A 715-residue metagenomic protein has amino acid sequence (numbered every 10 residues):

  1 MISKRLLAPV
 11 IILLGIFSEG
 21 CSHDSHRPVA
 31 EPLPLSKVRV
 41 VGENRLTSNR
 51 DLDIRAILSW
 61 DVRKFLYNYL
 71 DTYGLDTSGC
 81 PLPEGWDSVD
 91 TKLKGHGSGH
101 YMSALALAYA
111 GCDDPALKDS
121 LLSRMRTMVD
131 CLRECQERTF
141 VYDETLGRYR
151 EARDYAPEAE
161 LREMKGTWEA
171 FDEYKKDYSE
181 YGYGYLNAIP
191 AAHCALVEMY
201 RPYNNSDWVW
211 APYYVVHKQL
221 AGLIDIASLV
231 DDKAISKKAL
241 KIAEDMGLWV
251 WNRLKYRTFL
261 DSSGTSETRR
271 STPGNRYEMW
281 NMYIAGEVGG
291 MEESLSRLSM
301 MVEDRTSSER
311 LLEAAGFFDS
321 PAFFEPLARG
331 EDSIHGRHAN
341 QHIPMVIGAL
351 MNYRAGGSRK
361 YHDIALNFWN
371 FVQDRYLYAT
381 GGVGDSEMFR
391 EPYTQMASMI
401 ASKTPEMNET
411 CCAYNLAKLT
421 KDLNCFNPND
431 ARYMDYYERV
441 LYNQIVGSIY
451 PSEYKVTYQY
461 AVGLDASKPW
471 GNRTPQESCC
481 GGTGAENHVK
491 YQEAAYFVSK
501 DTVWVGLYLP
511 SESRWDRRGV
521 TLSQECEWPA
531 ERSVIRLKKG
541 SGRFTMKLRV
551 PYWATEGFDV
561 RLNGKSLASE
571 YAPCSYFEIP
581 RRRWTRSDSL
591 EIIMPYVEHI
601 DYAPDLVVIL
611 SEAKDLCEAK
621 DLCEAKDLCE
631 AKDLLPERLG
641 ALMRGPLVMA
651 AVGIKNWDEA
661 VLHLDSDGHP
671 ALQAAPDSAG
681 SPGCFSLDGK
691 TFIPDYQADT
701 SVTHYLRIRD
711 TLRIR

Functional and structural regions predicted by a protein language model:
I2-I11, F17-G20, G564, R586 (+2 more regions): Intrinsic disorder/low-complexity segments
S22-P115, R153-D177, A191-D231, N275-E278 (+4 more regions): Aromatic (Trp/Tyr) and acidic
A116-R201, Y376-E387: Helix-terminus loop motifs that line ligand-binding clefts
K241-A355: Hydrophobic, small-residue-rich alpha-helical packing segments that form membrane-like cores
A365, M434-N443, S448, S452-R536 (+4 more regions): C-terminal beta-rich recognition modules with glycine/proline-rich loops and embedded aromatic residues
F544-K547, I579-P595: C-terminal beta-strand-rich structural cap/linker in extracellular carbohydrate-active enzymes
T555-P580, I600-L606: Solvent-exposed beta-strand/loop surfaces of large extracellular or lumenal domains
